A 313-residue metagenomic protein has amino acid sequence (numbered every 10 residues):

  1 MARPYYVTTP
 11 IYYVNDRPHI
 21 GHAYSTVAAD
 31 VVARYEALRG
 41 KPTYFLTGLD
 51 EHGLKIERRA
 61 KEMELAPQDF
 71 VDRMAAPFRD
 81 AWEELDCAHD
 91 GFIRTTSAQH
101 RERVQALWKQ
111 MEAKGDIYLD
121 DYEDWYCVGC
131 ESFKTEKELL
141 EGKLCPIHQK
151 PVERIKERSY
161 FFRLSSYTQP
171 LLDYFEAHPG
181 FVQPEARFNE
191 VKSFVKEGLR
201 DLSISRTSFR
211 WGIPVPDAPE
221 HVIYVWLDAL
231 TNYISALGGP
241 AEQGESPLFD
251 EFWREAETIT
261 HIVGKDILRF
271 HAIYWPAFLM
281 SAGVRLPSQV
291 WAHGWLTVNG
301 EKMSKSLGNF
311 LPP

Functional and structural regions predicted by a protein language model:
A2-I117: N-terminal Rossmann-like or analogous alpha/beta NTP/dinucleotide-binding catalytic cores that position adenine
A2-T47, Q99-R103, I147-H148, R154-P313: Structured secondary-structure scaffolds
T47, V71, I93, Y122-E123 (+2 more regions): Short loop/turn and capping residues at structural boundaries
G53-L54, W125, N232: Short, active-site-adjacent cap segments at secondary-structure transitions
I56-A60, V104-Q105, C130-S132, E138-L140 (+2 more regions): Short acidic, glycine/serine/threonine-rich loops at helix termini
D80, E84-C87, K109-L119, S132-E136 (+3 more regions): Alpha-helix capping at helix-to-loop junctions
G91-E102, D120-F133, F188, A292-H293: Short, glycine/charge-rich beta-strand/loop segments that flank catalytic centers and engage negatively charged groups
K114-T168, L172: Cys/His-rich short segments
